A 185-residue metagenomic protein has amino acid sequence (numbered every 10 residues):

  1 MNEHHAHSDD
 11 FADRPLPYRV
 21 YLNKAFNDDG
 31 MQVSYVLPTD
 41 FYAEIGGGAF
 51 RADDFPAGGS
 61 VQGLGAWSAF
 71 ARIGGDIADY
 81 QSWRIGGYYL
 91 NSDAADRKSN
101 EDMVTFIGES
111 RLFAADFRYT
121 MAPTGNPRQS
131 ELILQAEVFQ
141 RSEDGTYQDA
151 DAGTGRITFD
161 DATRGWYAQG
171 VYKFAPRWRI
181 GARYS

Functional and structural regions predicted by a protein language model:
M1-R72: Surface-exposed coil loops of outer-membrane beta-barrel proteins
P17-A25, G75-Q81, Q148-A150: Short C-terminal domain-edge/linker segments immediately following a structured domain
K24, V36, G48-F50, G74 (+3 more regions): Structured loops at beta-to-helix junctions and adjacent beta-edge loops in soluble globular domains
M31-Y35, A69-G75, A115-Y119, A168-Y172: Residues on the lipid-exposed face of transmembrane beta-strands in outer-membrane beta-barrel proteins
Y35-A43, I73-W83, A122-N126: Secondary-structure boundary elements
A43-G48, G75, G170, G181: Small side chains
Y80-S185: Detector for outer-membrane/organellar transmembrane beta-barrel domains, recognizing the amphipathic beta-strand
